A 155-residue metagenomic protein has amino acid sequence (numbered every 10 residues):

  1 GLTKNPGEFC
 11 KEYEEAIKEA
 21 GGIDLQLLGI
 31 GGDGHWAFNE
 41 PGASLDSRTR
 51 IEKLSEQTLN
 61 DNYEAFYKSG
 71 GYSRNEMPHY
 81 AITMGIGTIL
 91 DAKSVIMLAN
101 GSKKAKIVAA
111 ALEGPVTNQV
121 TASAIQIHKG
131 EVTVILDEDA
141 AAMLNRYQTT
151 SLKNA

Functional and structural regions predicted by a protein language model:
L2-A155: Conserved phosphate- and dinucleotide-binding cores of soluble alpha/beta proteins, encompassing both enzyme active
